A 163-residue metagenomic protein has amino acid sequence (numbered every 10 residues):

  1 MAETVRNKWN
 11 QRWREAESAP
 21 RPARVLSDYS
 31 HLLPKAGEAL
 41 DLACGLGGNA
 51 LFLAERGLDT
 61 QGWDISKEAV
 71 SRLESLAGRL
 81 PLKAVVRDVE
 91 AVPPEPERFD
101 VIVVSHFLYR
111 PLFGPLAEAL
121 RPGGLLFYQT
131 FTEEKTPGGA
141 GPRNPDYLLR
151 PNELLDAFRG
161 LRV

Functional and structural regions predicted by a protein language model:
M1-P34: Conserved class I S-adenosyl-L-methionine
A36-G45: Conserved class I S-adenosyl-L-methionine
L46-L58: Conserved SAM-binding loop of SAM-dependent methyltransferases across substrates and taxa, primarily the Class I
D59-D64: Conserved SAM-binding motif I beta-strand of class I
S66-E68: Conserved SAM/SAH-binding beta-strand->alpha-helix loop
R79-V89: Conserved SAM-binding strand-loop segment of SAM-dependent methyltransferases
P94-V101: A short acidic, Gly/Pro-enriched loop at the edge of an enzyme's catalytic core that lines a small-molecule cofactor
G124-F131: Conserved beta-strand signature within the Rossmann-like core of class I S-adenosyl-L-methionine
